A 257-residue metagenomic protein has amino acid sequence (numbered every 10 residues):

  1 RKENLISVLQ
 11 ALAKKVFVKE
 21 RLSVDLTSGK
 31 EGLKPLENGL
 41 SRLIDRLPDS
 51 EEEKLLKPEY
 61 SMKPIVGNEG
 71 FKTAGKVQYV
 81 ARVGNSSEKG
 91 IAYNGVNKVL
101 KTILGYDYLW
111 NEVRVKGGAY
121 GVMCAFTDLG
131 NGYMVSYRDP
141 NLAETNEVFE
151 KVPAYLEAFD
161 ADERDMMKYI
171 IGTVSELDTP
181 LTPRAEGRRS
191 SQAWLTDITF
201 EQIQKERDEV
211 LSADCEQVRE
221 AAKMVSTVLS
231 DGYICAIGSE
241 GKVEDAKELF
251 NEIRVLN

Functional and structural regions predicted by a protein language model:
R1, K19-S28, Y79-L100, Y108-C215 (+2 more regions): M16 family metallopeptidases and their MPP-like homologs
K2-I6, L12: Aromatic-residue-lined binding/catalytic grooves and analogous aromatic/hydrophobic interfacial grooves in multimeric
A13-V16, F71-A74, A125-F126, V225-S226: Replace "in large, NTP-powered and nucleic-acid-processing enzymes" with "in large, NTP-powered factors and other
K14, R21-L33, E37-V115, L256-N257: His/Glu-based metal-binding/catalytic segments typifying zinc-dependent metallopeptidases
L36-I44, V148-V152, L249-F250: Short amphipathic alpha-helices in soluble, non-transmembrane regions that often serve as interface/regulatory elements
S41, D49-E53, I203-E206, E220 (+1 more regions): C-terminal structured domain segments
D245-A246: A positional "C-terminalness" feature that preferentially activates on distal terminal regions of long, nucleic
